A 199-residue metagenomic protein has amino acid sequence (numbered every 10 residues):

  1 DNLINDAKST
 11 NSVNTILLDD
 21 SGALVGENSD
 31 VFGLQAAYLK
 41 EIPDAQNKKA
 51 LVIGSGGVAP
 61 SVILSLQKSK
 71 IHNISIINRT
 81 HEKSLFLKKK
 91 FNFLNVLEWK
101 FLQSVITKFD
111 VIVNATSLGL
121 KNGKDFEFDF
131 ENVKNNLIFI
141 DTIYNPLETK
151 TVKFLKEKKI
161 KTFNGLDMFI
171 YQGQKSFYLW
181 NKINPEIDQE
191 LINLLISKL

Functional and structural regions predicted by a protein language model:
D1-I42, F154: Phosphate/diphosphate ligand-binding glycine-rich loop within oxidoreductases
S9-N14, W99-L102, I143-N145, D167-I170: Short, acidic/turn-prone active-site loops that include or flank metal/cofactor- and phosphate-binding residues
N28, Y38, N47-I71, N78-R79: Glycine-rich adenosine-cofactor-binding loop
P43-K49, N135: Short helix-loop-beta connector
K68-N73, E157-K161: Conserved S-adenosyl-L-methionine
I71-F91: NAD(P)-binding Rossmann-fold cofactor-contacting core
L94-T162: Rossmann-like adenosine-cofactor binding region
I138-N184, D188, L194: Rossmann-fold NAD(P)-binding glycine/threonine-rich loop
